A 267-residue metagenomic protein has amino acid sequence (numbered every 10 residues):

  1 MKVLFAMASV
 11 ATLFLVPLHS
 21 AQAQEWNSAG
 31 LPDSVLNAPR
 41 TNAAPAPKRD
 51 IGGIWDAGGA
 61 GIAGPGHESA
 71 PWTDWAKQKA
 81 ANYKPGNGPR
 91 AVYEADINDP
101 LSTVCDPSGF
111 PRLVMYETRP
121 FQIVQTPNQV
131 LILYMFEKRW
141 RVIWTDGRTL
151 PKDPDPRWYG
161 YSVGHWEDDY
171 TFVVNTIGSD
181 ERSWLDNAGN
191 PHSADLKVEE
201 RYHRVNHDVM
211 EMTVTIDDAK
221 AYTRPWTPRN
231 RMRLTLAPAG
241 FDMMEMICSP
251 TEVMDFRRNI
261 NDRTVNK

Functional and structural regions predicted by a protein language model:
M1-L4: Positively charged n-region of N-terminal signal peptides that target proteins for export
A6-P17: Bacterial N-terminal signal peptides
S20-K267: PEST-like low-complexity, intrinsically disordered acidic/proline/serine-rich tracts that flank trafficking/processing
